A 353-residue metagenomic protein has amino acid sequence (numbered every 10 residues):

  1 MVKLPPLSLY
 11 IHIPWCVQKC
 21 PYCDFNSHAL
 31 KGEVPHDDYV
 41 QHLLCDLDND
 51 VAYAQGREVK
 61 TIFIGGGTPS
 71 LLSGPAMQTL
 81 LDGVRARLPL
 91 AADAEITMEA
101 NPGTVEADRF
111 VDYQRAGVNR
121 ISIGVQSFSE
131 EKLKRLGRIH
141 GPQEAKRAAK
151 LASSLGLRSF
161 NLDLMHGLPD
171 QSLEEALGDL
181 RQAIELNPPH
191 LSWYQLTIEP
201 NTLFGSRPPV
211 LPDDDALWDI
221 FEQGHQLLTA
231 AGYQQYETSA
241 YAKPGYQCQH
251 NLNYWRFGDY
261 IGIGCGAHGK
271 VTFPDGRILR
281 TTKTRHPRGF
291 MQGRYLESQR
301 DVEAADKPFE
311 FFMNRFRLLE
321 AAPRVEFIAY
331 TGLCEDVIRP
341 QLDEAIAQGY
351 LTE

Functional and structural regions predicted by a protein language model:
M1-P5, Y350: Short, low-complexity, intrinsically disordered N-terminal peptides in bacterial proteins
L4-S8, S27-Y53, R57-L333: C-terminal scaffold of the Radical SAM
L9-I13: Short active-site neighborhood of thiol/selenol oxidoreductases, capturing the structured segment around
P14-S27: Local cysteine-cluster metal-coordination motifs and their immediate loop/turn environment, predominantly Fe-S cluster
D50, I338-R339: Residue-level recognition of alpha-helix termini/interfacial anchor residues
C334-V337, E353: Mobile late-domain/C-terminal helix-loop "cap" segments that border catalytic sites or the cytosolic face
L342-D343: Short, hydrophobic-biased segments on the C-terminal half of alpha helices that form "recognition helices"
I346-E353: A short, conserved structural fragment
